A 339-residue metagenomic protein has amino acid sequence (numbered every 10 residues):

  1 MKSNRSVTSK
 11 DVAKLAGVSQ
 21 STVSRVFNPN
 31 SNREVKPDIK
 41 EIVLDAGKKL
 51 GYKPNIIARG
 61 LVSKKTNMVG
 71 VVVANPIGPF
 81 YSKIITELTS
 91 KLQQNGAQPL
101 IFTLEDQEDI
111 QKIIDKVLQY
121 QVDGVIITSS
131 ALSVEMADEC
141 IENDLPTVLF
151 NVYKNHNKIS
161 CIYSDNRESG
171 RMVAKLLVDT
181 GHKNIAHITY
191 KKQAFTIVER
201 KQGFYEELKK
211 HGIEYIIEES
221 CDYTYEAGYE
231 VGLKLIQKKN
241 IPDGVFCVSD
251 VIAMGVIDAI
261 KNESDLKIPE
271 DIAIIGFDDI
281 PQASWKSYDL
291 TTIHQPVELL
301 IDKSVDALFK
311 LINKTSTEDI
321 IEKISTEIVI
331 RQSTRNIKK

Functional and structural regions predicted by a protein language model:
M1-N4, K64-K175, D179, L235-Q237: Alpha-helical recognition/docking segments in bacterial nutrient-uptake and carbohydrate-utilization systems
M1-T66: N-terminal helix-turn-helix DNA-binding module of bacterial transcription factors
Q20-R25, L61-P76, N184-K191: Short beta-strand segments enriched in small/hydrophobic residues
A46, E87, K91, E139 (+3 more regions): Alpha-helical structural signal in soluble globular domains
N67, D123, K183-N184, E214 (+1 more regions): Short acidic/polar active-site loop segments enriched in Thr and Asp
V73-K83, I101-E108, I162-M172, I188-K209 (+5 more regions): Hinge/beta->alpha junction and helix N-cap segments in small-molecule ligand-binding domains
I216, I236-K339: Flexible loop/turn connectors
